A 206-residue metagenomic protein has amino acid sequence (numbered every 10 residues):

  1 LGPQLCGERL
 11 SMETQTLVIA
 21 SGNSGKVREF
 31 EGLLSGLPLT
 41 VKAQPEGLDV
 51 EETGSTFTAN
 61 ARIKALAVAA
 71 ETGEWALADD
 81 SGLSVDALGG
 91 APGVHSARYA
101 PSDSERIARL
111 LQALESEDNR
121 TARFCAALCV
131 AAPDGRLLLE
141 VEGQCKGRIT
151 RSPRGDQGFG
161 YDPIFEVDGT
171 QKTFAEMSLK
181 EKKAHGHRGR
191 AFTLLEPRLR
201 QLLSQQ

Functional and structural regions predicted by a protein language model:
L1-S11: Short, Lys/Arg-enriched N-terminal segments with co-localized hydrophobic residues within the first ~10-30 amino acids
E13-V18, G25-Q206: Anionic-ligand binding patches
